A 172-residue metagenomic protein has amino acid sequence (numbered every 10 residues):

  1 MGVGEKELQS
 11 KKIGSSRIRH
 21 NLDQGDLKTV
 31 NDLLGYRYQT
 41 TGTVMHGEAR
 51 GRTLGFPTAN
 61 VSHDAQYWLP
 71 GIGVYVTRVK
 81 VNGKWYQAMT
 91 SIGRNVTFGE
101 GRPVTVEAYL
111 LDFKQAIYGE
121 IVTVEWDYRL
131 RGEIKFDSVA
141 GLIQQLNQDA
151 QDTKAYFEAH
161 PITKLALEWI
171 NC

Functional and structural regions predicted by a protein language model:
M1-L33: Contiguous mid-protein beta-loop-alpha structural module that forms a pocket-lining wall or clamp of enzyme active
V3, H46-C172: Phosphate/ribose-recognition catalytic cores of enzymes acting on nucleotide-derived substrates
Q9, G14-S15, R37, V81-N82 (+1 more regions): Long, positively charged amphipathic alpha-helical accessory segments at protein N-termini or as interdomain linkers
T29-G35, L142, L146: Short, well-structured alpha-helical segments that form the helix of a local strand-helix-strand
N31, T41, Q87: Acidic/polar loop patches that form or flank catalytic/metal-binding clefts of enzymes that bind anionic ligands
R37-Y38, A150: Residue-level detector of secondary-structure transition/capping positions
Q39-G47: Short amphipathic
